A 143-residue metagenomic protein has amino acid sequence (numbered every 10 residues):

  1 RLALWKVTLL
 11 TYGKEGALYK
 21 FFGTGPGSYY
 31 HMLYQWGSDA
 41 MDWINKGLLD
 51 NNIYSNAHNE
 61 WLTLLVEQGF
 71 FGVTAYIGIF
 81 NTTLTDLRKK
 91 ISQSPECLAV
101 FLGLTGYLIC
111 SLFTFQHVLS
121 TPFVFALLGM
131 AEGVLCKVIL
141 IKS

Functional and structural regions predicted by a protein language model:
K6, L10, K14-V66: Interfacial juxtamembrane loops and adjacent helix segments that form the catalytic/substrate-binding surfaces
Y19-G23, V73, T121: Acidic/polar loop patches that form or flank catalytic/metal-binding clefts of enzymes that bind anionic ligands
Q35, D86-K89, S111: Transmembrane helix-loop junction
N56, T63, G69-G72, S94-F101: Membrane-water interface of alpha-helical transmembrane segments
A57, E67, V118-P122: Replace "multi-pass membrane enzymes" with "multi-pass membrane proteins
V66, G72-T85: Transmembrane alpha-helices of multi-pass, membrane-embedded glycan-processing enzymes that use lipid-linked
Y76-T82, S92-K142: Transmembrane alpha-helices of multi-pass inner-membrane enzymes
